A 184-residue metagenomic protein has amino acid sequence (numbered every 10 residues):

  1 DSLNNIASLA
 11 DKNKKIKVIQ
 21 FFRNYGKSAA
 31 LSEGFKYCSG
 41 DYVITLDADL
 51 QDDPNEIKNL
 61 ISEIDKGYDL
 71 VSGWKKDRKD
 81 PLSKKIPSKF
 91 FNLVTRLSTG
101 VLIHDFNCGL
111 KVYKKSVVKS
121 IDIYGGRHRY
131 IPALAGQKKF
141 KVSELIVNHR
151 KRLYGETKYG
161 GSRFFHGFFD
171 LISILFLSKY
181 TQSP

Functional and structural regions predicted by a protein language model:
D1, D49-Q51: A short, conserved beta-strand element in the Rossmann-like catalytic core that flanks the donor/metal-binding loop
D1-I19: Acidic donor-binding segment of Leloir-type glycosyltransferases
K17-Y37, Y42, P54-Q137, R150-F176: Acceptor/aglycone-binding surface of glycosyltransferases and processive sugar-polymer synthases
K139-K141: Residues that mark the start of a beta-strand
S143-V147: Conserved alpha/beta core of the MobA/IspD/sugar-nucleotide pyrophosphorylase nucleotidyltransferase superfamily
F176-P184: Alpha-helical bilayer-embedded segments of polytopic membrane proteins, i.e., transmembrane/intramembrane helices
